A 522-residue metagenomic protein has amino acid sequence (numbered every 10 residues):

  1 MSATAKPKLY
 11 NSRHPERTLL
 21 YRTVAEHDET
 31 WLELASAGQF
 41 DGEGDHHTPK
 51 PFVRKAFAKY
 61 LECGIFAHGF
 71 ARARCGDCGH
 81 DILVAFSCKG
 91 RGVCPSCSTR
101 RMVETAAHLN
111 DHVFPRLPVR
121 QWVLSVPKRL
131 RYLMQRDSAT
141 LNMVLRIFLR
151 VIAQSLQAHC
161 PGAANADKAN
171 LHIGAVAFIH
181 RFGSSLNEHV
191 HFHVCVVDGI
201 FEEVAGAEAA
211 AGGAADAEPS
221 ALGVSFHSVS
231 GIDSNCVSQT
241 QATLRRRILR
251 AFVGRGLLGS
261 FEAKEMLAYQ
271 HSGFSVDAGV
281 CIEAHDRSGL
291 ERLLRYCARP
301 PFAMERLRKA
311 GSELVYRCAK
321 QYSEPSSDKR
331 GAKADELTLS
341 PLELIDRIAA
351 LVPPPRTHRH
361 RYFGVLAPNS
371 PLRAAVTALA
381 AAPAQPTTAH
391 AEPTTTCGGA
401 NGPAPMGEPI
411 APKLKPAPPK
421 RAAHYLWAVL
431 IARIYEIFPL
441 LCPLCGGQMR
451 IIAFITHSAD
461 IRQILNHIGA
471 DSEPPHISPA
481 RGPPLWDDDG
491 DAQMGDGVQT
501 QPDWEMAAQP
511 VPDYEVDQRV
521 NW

Functional and structural regions predicted by a protein language model:
M1-W522: Beta->alpha loop/short-helix hinge microenvironment recognizer with preference for catalytic Tyr/His contexts
